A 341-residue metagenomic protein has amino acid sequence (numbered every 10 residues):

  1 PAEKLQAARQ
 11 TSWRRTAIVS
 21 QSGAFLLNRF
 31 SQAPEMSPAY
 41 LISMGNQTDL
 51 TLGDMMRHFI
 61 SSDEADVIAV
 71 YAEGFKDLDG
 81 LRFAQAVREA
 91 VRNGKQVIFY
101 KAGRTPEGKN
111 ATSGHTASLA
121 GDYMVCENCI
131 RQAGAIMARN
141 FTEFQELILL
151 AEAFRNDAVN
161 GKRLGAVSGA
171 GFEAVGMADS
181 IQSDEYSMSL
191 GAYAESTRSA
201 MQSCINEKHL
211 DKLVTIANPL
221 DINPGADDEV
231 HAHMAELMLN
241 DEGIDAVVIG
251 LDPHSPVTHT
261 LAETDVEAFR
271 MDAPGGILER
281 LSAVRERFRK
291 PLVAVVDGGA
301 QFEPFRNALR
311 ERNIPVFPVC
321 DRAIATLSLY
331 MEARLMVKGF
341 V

Functional and structural regions predicted by a protein language model:
P1-V341: Catalytic-core regions of core metabolic enzymes, especially those transforming organic acids/acyl-group intermediates
